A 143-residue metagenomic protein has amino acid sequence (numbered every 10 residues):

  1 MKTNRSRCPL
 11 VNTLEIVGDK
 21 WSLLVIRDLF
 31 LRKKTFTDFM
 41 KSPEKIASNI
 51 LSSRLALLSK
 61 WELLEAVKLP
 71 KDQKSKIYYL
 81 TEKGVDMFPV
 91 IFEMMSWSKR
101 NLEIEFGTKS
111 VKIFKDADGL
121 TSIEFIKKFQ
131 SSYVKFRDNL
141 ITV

Functional and structural regions predicted by a protein language model:
M1-P9: A detector for short, charged/polar N-terminal pre-domain segments
C8-N49: N-terminal helix-turn-helix DNA-binding core of bacterial DNA-binding proteins
G18, P70-E93: Basic, amphipathic "hinge/linker" alpha-helix immediately C-terminal to the N-terminal HTH DNA-binding motif
P43-L69, Q73: Canonical helix-turn-helix DNA-binding module
P89-V143: C-terminal regulatory/oligomerization modules of transcriptional regulators
